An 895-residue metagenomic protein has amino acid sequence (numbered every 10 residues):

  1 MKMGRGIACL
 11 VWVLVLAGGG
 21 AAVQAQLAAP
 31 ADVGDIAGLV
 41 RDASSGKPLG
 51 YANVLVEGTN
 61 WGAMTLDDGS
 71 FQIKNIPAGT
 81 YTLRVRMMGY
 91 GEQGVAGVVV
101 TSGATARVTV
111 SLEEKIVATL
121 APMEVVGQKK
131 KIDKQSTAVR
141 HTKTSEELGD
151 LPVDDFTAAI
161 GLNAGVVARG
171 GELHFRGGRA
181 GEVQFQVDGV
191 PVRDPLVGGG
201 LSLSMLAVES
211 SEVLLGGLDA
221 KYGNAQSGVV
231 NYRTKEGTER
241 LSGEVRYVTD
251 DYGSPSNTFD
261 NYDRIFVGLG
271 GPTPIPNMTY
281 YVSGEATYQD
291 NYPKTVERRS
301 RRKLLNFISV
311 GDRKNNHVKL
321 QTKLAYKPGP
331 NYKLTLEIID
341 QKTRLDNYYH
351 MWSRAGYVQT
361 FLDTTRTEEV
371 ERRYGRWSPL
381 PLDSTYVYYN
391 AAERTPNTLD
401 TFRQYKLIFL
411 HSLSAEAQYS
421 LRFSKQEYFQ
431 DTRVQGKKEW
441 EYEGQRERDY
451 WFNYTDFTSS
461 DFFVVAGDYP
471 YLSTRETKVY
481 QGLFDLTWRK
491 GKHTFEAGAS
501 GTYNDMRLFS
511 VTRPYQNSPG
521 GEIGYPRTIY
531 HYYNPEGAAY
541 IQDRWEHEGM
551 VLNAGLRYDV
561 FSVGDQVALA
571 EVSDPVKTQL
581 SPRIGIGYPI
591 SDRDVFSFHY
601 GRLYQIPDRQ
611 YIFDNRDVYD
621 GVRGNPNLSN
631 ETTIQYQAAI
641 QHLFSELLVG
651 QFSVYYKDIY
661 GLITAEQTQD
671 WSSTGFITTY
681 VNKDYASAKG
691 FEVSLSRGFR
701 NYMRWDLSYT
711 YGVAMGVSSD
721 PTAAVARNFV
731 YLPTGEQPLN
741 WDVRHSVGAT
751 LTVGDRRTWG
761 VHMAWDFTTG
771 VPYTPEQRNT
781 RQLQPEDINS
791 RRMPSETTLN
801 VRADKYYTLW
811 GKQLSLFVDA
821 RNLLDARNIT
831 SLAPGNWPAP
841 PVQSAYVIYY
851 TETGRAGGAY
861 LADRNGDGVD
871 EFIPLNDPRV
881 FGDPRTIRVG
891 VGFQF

Functional and structural regions predicted by a protein language model:
V23-V126, K130: Periplasm-facing N-terminal accessory domains of Gram-negative outer-membrane beta-barrel systems
G91, A96-R107, A121-D219, N224-V229 (+4 more regions): Periplasmic N-terminal accessory/gating domains of Gram-negative outer-membrane beta-barrel systems
R246, Y655-D658, I677-Q777: Gram-negative outer-membrane beta-barrel transporters
F259-Y348, N397-Q418, P582: Transmembrane beta-barrel wall of Gram-negative outer-membrane proteins
F307, A466-Y471, K478, G482 (+3 more regions): Signature of Gram-negative outer-membrane beta-barrel scaffolds
S420, S424, P589, V595-G601 (+3 more regions): Membrane-embedded beta-barrel scaffold of Gram-negative outer-membrane proteins
Y619, D742-T808, I829-A833: C-terminal beta-barrel architecture of Gram-negative outer-membrane proteins
T758, D766-N779, K805-F895: C-terminal beta-signal and adjacent terminal beta-strands/loops of Gram-negative outer-membrane beta-barrel proteins
